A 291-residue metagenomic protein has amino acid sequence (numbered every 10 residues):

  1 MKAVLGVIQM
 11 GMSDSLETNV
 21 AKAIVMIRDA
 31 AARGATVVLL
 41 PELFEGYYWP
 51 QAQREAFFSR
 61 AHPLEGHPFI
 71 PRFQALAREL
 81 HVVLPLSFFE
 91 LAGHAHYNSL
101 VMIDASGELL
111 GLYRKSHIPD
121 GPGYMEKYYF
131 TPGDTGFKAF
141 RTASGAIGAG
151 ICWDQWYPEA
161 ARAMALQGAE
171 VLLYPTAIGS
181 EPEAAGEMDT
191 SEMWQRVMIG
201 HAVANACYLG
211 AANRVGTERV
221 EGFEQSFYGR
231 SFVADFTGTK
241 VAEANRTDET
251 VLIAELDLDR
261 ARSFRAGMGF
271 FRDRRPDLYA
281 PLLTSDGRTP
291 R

Functional and structural regions predicted by a protein language model:
M1-G11: Short beta-strand segments enriched in small/hydrophobic residues
L5, M102-L110, F232-V241: Short, glycine-anchored, charge-dense loop/turn motifs used at functional sites
L16, V25-L112, I178-G200, A204-N205: Cys-nucleophile CN-hydrolase/nitrilase-fold catalytic domain and related Cys-dependent amidase chemistry that acts on
T18-I27, Y157-R162: Short, acidic/polar
H62-L64, A75, L91-M198, G267-M268: Active-site catalytic loop in hydrolytic enzyme cores
H62-P85, C152-T250: CN hydrolase (nitrilase-like) catalytic-core segments centered on the catalytic cysteine and neighboring Lys/Glu
L112-R114, E243, I253: Residue-level detector of high-confidence beta-strand sites
D259-R291: A conserved C-terminal secondary-structure "cap"
